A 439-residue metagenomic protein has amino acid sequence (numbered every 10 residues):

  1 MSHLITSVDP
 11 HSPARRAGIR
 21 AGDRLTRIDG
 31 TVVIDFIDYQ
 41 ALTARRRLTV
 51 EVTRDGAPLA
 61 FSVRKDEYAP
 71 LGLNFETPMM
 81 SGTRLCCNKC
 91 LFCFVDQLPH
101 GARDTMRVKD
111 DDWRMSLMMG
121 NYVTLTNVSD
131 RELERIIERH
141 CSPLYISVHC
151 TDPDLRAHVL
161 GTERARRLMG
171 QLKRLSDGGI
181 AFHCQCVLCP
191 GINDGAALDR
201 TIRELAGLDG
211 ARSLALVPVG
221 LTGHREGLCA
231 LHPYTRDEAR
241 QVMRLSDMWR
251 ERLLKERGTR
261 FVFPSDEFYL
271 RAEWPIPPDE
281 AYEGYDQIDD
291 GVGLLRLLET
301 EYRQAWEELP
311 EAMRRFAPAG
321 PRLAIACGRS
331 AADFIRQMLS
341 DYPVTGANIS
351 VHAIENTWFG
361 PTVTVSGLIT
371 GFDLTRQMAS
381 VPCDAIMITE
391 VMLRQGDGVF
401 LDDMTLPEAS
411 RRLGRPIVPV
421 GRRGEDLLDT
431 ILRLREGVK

Functional and structural regions predicted by a protein language model:
M1-H3, A41, E51, L59-T77: PDZ/PDZ-like peptide-tail recognition elements
S2-P10, G30-V33: Short, structured beta-strand/loop micro-motifs enriched in basic residues and often containing a Trp
L4, A272-K439: Radical SAM enzyme core and accessory elements
A14, G22-L25, V50, C93: Terminal peptide-recognition signature
R16-I34: Conserved PDZ fold ligand-binding element
T31-Y39, L59-A60: Short, Lys/Arg- and Gly-enriched loop/turn segments at beta-strand edges
G56-P58, E67-A211, G220-W249: Conserved Radical SAM active-site core
R156, I192, A211-D237, E256-E280 (+2 more regions): Flexible glycine/acidic-rich beta-alpha junction loops that bind and position SAM and/or redox cofactors in anaerobic
